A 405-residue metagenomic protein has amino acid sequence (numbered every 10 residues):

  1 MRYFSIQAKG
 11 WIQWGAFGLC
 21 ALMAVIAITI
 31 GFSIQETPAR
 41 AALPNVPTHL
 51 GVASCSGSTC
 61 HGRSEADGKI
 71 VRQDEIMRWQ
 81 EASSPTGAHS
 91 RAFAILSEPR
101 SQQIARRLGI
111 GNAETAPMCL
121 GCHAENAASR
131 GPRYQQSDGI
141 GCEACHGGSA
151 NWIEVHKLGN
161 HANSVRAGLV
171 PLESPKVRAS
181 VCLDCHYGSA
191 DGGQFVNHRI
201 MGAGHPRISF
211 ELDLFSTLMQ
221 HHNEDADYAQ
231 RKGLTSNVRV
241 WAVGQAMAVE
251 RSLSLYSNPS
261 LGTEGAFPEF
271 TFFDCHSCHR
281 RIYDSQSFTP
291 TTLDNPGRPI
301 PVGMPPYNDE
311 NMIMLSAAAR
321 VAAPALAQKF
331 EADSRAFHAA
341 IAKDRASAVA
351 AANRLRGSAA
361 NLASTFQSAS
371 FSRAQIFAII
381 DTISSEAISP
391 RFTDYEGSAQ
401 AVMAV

Functional and structural regions predicted by a protein language model:
M1-I12: N-terminal secretory signal peptides that target proteins for export/translocation
G18-T29: Bacterial N-terminal signal peptides
T29-A41: Signal peptide processing junction and immediate N-terminal pro/mature segment of secreted/exported proteins
A39-L43, S64-R106, Y134-I140, G148-Q400: Primarily the internal scaffold of c-type cytochrome electron-transfer domains, especially repeated/multiheme c-type
R40-G57: N-terminal module-boundary/linker segments of secreted carbohydrate-active enzymes
V52-I70: N-terminal signal-anchor transmembrane alpha helix
C55-G57, C119, C142, C182 (+1 more regions): Short cysteine-rich clusters marking metal-coordination/redox-active sites
F93-P132: Mid-chain, structured segments of secreted extracytoplasmic proteins
